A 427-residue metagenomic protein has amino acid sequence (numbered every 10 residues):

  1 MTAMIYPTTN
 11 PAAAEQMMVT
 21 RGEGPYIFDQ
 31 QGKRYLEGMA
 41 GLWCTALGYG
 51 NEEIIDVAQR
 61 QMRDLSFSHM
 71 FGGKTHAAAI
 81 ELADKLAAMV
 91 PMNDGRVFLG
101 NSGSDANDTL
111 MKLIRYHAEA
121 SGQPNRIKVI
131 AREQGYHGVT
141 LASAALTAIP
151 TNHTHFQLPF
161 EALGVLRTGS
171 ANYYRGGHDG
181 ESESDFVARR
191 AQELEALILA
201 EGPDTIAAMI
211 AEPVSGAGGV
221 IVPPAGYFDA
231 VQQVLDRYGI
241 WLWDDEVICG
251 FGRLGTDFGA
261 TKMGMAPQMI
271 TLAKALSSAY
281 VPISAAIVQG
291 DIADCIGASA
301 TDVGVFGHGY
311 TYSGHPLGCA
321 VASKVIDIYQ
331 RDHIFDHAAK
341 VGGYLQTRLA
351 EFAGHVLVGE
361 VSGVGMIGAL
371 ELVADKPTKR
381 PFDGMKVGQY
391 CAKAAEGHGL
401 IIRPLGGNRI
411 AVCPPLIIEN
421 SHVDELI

Functional and structural regions predicted by a protein language model:
M1-I427: Conserved N-terminal phosphate-binding loop of PLP-dependent enzymes in the Aspartate aminotransferase
